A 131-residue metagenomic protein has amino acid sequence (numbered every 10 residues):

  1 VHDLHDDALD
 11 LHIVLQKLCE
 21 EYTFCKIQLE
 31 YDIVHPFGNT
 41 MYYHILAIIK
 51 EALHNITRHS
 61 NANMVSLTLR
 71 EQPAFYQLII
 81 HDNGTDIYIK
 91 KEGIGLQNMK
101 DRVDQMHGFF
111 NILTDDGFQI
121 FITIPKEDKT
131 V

Functional and structural regions predicted by a protein language model:
V1-L9, D32, S60: Flexible helix-coil linker/loop segments in the cytosolic histidine kinase module, especially at subdomain junctions
L4-C25: Short beta-to-alpha transition helix within the HATPase_c
C25-D32, I79, F110-L113: Conserved transmitter core of two-component histidine kinases
L29-I49: Conserved short strand/loop->alpha-helix "switch" segment adjacent to the catalytic nucleotide/phosphoryl-transfer site
Y42-V65: Conserved ATP-binding N-box helix of the HATPase_c
M64-A74: Short beta-strand/loop element within the Bergerat-fold HATPase_c
D82: Acidic ATP/Mg2+-coordinating residue in the GHKL
I89-F121: ATP phosphate-binding glycine-rich loop and adjacent ATP-lid/helix-beta elements within ATP-binding kinase/ATPase
